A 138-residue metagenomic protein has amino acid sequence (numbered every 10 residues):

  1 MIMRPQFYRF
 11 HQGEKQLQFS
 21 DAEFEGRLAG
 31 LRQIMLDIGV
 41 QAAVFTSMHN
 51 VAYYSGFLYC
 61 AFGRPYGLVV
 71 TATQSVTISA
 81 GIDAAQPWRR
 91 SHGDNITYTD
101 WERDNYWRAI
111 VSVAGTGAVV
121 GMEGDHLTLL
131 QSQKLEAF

Functional and structural regions predicted by a protein language model:
M1-F138: A composition/biophysics-driven feature that prefers long, compositionally simple stretches
